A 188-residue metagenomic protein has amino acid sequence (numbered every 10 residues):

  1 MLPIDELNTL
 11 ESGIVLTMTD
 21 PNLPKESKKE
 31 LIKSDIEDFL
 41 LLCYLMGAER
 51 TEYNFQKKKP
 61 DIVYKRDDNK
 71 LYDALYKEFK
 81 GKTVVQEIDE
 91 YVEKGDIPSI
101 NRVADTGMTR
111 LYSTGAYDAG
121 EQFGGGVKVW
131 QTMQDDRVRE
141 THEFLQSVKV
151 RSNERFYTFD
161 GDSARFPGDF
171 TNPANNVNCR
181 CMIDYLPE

Functional and structural regions predicted by a protein language model:
M1-N176, D184-E188: Domain-core detector
